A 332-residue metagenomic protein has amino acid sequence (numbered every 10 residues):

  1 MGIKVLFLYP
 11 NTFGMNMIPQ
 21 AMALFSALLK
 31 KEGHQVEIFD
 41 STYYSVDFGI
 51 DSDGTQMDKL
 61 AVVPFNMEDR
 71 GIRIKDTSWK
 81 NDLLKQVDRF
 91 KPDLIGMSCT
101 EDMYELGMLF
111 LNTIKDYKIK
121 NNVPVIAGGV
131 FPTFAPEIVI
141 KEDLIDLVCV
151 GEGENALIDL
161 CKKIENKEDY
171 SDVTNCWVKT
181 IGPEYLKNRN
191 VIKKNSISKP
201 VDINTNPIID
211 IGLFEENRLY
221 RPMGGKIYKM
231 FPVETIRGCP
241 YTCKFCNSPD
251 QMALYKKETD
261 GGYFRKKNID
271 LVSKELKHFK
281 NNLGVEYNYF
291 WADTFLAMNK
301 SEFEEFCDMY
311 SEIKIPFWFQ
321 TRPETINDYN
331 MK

Functional and structural regions predicted by a protein language model:
I3-G14, A292: Nucleotide-activated donor-dependent transferases that construct or modify glycoconjugates
K4, A21, F25-L29, E37-Y43 (+1 more regions): Glycine-rich beta-alpha loop elements in corrinoid/cobalamin-binding modules across cobalamin-dependent enzymes
K4, Q35, P124, E286-Y287 (+1 more regions): Residues at the starts of beta-strands that form the adenosine-phosphate
M15, V46-F48, Y104, A135 (+3 more regions): Generic structural signal for helix capping and beta-alpha/helix-loop junctions
M17-L24, L271, E302: Conserved alpha-helical elements of sugar-nucleotide-dependent glycosyltransferases
E32, Y117, I313: Conserved dinucleotide-binding and phosphotransfer motif residues
S45-P64: N-terminal beta-loop-helix "entrance" segment that forms/cooperates in small-molecule cofactor or anionic ligand
N188-N190, N204-K332: Radical SAM [4Fe-4S] cluster-binding motif and immediate context
